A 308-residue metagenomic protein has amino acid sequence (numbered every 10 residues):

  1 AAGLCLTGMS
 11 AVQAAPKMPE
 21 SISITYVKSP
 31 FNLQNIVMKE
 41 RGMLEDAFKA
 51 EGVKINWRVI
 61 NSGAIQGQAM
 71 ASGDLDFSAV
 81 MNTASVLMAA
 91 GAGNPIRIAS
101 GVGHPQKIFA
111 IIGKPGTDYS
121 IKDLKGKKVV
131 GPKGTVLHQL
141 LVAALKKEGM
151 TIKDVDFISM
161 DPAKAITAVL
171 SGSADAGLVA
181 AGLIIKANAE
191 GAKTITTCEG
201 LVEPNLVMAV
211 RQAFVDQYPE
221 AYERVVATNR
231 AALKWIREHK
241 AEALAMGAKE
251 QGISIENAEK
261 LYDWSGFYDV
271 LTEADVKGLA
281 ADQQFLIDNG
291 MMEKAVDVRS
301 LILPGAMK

Functional and structural regions predicted by a protein language model:
A1-S21, K308: Short, low-complexity disordered leader/linker segments with a strong preference for bacterial N-terminal type II
A15-T151, F157-S159, D175-V179, T194-V202: Short, glycine-/small- and polar/acidic-enriched structural segments that line small-molecule recognition paths
K17, I287-K308: Conserved C-terminal helix/tail region of periplasmic/extracytoplasmic solute-binding proteins
N32, R41, G67, A71 (+12 more regions): Extracytoplasmic/secreted envelope proteins and their assembly/folding machinery, especially bacterial periplasmic
G52-N56, I152-V155, Q251-L261, E293-R299: Short, surface-exposed acidic
A84, F157-I158, A163-K249: Pocket-lining segment of extracytoplasmic ligand-binding domains
Q217-M291: Secondary-structure end/capping motifs
